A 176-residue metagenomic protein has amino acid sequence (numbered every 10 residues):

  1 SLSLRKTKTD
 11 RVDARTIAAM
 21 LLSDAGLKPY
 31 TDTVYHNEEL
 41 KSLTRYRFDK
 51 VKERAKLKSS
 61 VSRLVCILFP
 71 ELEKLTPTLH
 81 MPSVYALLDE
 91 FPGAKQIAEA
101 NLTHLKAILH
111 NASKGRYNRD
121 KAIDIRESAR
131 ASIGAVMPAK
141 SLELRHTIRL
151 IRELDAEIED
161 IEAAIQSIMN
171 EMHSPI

Functional and structural regions predicted by a protein language model:
S1-I176: A detector of single, family-specific signature residues that are central to catalytic or substrate-handling motifs
